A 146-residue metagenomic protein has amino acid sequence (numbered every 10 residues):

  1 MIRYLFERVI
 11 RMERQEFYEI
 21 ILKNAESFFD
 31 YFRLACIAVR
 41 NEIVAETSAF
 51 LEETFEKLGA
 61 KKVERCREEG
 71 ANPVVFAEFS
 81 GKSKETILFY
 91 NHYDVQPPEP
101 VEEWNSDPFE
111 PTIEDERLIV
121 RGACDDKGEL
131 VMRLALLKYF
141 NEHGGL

Functional and structural regions predicted by a protein language model:
M1, K57, E68, F79 (+2 more regions): Intrinsically disordered, low-complexity segments enriched in small/polar residues
M1, L22-A25, K127: A generic "functional-site adjacency" signal
M1-R11: Short, Lys/Arg-enriched N-terminal segments with co-localized hydrophobic residues within the first ~10-30 amino acids
R8-V9, E53, D115: Intrinsic disorder/low-complexity segments enriched in polar/small residues
M12-V101: N-terminal helical capping/dimerization or prosegment-like subdomains of hydrolases acting on amide or phosphate bonds
E85-L146: Active-site metal-coordination/substrate-binding segment of hydrolases, especially metallo-dependent peptidases
